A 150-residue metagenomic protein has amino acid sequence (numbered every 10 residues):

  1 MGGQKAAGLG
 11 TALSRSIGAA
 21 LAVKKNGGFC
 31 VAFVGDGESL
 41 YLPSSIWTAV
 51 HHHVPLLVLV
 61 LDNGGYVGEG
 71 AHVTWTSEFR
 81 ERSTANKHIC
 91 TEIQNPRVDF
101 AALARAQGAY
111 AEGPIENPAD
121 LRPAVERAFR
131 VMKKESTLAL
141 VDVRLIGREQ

Functional and structural regions predicted by a protein language model:
M1-Q150: Thiamine diphosphate
